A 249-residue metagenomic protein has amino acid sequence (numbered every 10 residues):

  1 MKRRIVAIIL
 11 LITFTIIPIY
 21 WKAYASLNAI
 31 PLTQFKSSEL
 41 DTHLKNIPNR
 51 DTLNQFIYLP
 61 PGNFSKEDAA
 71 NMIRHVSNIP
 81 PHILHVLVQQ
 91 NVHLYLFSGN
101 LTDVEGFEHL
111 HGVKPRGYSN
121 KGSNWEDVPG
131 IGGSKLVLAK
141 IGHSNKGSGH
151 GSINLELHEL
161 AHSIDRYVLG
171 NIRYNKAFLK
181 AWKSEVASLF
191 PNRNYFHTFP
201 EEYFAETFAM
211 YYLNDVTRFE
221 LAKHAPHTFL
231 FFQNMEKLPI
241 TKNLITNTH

Functional and structural regions predicted by a protein language model:
K2-E126, I245-H249: A metal-dependent hydrolase signature that marks the N-terminal structural subdomain at the beginning of catalytic folds
G62-R74, K146-L155, Y195-F199, A222: Soluble non-cytosolic domains of exported or imported proteins
S77, P81-L84, A161-L169, A209-T217 (+1 more regions): Sec-exported extracytoplasmic/periplasmic mature domains
F97-G99, L157, A225-T228: Disordered, low-complexity tails and leader-like regions
N100-E156, S163-Y167: Active-site scaffold of zinc-dependent metalloenzymes
S144, S152-F190: Conserved binding-pocket/active-site segment within a compact domain
L179-H249: Metalloprotease/metallohydrolase-associated module, dominated by Zn2+-dependent proteases
